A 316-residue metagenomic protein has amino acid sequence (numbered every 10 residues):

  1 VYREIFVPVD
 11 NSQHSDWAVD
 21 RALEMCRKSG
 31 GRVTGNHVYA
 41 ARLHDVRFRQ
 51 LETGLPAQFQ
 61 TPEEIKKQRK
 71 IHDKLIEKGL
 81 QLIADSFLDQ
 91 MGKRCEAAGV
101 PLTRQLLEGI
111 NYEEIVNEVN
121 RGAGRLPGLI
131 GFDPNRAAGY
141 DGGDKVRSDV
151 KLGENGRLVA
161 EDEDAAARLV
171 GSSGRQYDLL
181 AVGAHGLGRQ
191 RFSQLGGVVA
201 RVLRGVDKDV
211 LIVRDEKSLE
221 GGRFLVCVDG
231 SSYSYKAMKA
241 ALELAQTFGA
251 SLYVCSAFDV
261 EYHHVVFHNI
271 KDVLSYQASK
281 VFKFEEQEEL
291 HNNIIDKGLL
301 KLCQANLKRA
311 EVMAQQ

Functional and structural regions predicted by a protein language model:
V1, Q13-W17, R21-K28, Y112-K217: Gly/Ser-rich helix-loop-strand patches that form or flank binding pockets for ribonucleotide-derived cofactors
V1-K70, A98-T103, N135-E161, R223-L290 (+1 more regions): Small/aliphatic-rich secondary-structure junction motif
D10-N11, G79-L80, R104, L187-G188 (+2 more regions): A generic structural signal for short
S15, A84, L195-V199, S234 (+1 more regions): Short, conserved glycine- and acidic-residue-centered signature motifs in active-site or ligand-binding loops
R69-A97, L290-V312: Alpha-helix-centered segments that form part of catalytic cores
L106-E108: Conserved residues in the N-terminal Rossmann fold of short-chain dehydrogenase/reductase
I115-N120, Q304, A310-Q316: Short, intrinsically disordered, charge-balanced linker/junction segments flanking boundaries in proteins
